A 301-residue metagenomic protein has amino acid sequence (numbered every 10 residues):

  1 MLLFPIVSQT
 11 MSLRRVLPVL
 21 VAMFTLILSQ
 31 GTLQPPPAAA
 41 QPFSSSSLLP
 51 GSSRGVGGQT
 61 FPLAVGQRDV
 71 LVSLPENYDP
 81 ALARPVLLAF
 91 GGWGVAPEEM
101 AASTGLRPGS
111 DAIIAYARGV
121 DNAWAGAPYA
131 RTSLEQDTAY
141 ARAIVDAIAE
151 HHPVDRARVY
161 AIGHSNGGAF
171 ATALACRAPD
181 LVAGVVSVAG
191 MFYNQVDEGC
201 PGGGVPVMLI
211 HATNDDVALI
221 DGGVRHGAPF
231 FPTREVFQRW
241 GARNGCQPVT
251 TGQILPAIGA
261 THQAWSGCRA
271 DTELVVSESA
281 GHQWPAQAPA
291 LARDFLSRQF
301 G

Functional and structural regions predicted by a protein language model:
L2, L33-V86, Y129, I162-V186 (+4 more regions): A domain-start/cap signature at the N-terminus of enzymes
L2-P37: Secretory targeting and sorting signals
F43, S52-G57, F61-Y160, A169-A173 (+2 more regions): Serine-hydrolase catalytic machinery in alpha/beta-hydrolase-like enzymes
L88-G92, A189, H211-A212: The conserved beta1-alpha1 loop
R118-N122, M191, A280: Short beta-to-alpha linker loops that shape the active-site pocket of alpha/beta-hydrolase fold enzymes
P206-I210, G241-G301: C-terminal catalytic histidine-bearing segment of alpha/beta-hydrolase fold enzymes
D215-A218, H282-W284: Acidic catalytic loop of the alpha/beta-hydrolase fold
I220-F231: Short, flexible/disordered intra-domain loops and linkers
